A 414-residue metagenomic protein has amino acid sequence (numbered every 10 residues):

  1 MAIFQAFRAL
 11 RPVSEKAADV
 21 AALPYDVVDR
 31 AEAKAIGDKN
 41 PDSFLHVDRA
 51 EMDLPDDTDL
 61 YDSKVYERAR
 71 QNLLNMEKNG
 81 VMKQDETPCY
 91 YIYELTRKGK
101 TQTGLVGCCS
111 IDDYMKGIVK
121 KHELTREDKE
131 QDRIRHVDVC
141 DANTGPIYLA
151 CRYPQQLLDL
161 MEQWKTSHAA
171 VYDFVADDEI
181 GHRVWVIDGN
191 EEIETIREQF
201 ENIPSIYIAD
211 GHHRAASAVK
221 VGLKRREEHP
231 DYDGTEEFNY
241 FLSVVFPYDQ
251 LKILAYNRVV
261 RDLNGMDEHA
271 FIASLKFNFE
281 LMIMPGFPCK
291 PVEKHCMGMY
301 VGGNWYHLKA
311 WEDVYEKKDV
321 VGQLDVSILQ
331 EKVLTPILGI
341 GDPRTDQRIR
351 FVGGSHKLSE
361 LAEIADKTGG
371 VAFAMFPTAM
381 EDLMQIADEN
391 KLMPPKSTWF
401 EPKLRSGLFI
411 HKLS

Functional and structural regions predicted by a protein language model:
M1-S414: Surface-exposed, charge/polar-rich loops and edge strands
